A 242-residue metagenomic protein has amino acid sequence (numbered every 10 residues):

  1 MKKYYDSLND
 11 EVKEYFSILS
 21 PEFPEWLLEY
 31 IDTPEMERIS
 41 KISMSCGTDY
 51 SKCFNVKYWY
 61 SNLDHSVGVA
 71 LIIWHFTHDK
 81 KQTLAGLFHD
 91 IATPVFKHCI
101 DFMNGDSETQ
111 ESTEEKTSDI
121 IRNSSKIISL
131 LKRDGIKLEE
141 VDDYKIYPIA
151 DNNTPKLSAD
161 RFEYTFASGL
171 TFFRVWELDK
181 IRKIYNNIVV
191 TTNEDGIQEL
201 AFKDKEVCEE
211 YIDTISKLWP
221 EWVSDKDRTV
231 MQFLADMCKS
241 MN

Functional and structural regions predicted by a protein language model:
M1-D79, T83, A92-N242: Sequence-structural signature of the catalytic-core scaffold of metal-dependent phosphohydrolases that act on
